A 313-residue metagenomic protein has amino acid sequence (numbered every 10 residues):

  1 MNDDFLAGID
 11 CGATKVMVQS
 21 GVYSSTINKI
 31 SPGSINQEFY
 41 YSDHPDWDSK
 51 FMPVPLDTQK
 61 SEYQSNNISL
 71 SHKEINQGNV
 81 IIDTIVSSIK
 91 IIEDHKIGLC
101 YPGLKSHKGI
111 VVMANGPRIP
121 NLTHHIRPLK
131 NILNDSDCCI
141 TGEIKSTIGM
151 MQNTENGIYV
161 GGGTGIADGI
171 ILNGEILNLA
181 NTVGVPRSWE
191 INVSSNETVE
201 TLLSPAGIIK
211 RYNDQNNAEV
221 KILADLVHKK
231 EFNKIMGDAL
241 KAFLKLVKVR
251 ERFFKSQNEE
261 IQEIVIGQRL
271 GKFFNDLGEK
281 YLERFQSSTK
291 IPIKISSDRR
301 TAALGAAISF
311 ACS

Functional and structural regions predicted by a protein language model:
N2, Q286-S313: Conserved glycine-rich phosphate/nucleotide-binding loop and adjacent Mg2+-coordinating catalytic segment
F5, V16-Q59, N131-L133, S146-K234: Glycine/GP-enriched mid-protein hinge/lid loop-to-helix segment characteristic of carbohydrate kinases
L6-D10, K96-G98, N156-G161, V265: Short glycine-aspartate micro-motif
G8, T14-V16, S20, S25-N28 (+4 more regions): Glycine/Thr-rich phosphate-binding loops that ligate phosphate moieties of nucleotide and other phosphorylated ligands
T14, P102-K105, G163-G165, L270-G271: Short glycine-rich anion-binding loops that position phosphate/pyrophosphate groups of nucleotides and phosphorylated
P45-N156, F273-I293: Glycine-rich phosphate-binding loop and adjoining helix at the ATP-binding site of ATP-dependent phosphoryl-transfer
E62-H95, T201, I209-F274, P292-A302: Adenine-nucleotide phosphate-binding core of ATP-dependent small-molecule kinases
A167-G169, K272-G278, A303: Short active-site-adjacent structural elements
